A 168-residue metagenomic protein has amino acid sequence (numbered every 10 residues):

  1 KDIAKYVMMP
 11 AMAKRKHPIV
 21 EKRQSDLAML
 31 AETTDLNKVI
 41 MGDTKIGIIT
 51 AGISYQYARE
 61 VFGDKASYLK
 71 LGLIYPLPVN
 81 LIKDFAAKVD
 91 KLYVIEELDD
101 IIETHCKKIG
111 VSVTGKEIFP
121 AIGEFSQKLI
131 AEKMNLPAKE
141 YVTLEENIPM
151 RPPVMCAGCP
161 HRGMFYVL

Functional and structural regions predicted by a protein language model:
K1-M155, P160-H161: Flexible, low-complexity linker and terminal segments
F165: Thiamine diphosphate
